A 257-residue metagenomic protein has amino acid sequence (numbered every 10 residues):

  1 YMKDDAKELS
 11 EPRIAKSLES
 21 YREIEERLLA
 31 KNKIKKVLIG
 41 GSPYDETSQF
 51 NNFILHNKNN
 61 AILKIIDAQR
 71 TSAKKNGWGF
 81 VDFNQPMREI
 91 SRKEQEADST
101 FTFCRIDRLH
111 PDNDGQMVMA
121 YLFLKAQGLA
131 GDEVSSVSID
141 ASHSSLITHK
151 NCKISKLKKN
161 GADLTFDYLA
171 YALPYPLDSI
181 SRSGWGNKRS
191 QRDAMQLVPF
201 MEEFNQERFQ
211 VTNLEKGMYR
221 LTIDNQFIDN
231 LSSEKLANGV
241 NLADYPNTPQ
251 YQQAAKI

Functional and structural regions predicted by a protein language model:
Y1-I257: Alpha-helical cap/lid subdomain in secreted, periplasmic, or secretory-pathway luminal O-acyl-processing enzymes
